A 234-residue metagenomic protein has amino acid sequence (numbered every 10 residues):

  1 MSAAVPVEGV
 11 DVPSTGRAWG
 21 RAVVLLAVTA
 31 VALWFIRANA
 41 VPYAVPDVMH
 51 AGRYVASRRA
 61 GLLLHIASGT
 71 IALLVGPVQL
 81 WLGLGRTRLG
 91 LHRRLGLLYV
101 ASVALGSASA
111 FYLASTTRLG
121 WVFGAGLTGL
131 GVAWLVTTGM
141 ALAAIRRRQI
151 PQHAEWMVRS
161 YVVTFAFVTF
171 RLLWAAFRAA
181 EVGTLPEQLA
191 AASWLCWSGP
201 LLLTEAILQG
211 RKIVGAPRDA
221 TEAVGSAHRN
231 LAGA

Functional and structural regions predicted by a protein language model:
M1-A234: Alpha-helical membrane insertion/targeting regions
